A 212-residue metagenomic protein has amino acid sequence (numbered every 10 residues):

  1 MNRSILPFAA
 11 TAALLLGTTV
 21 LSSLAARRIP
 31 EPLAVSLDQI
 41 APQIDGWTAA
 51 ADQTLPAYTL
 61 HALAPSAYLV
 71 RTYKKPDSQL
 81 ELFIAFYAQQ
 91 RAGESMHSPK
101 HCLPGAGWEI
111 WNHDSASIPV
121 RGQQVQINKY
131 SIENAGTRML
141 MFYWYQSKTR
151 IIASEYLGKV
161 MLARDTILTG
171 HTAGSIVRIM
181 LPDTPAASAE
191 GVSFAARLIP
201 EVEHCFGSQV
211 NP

Functional and structural regions predicted by a protein language model:
S4-A26, S115-P212: A short, solvent-exposed beta-edge/loop patch
A26-I44: Alpha-helical transmembrane signal-anchor/signal-peptide segments
S36-D38, Y58-L60, A67-Y68, R164 (+3 more regions): Aromatic-enriched hydrophobic runs in primary sequence
L37-I40, I84, R91-G93, M180: Generic ordered-secondary-structure signal
Q39-I40, P65, T169: Generic detector of ordered secondary-structure context
G46-T48: Short conserved aromatic/hydrophobic patches within beta-strands of well-structured domains
A50-A51, L55-D165: Short, solvent-exposed recognition patches
